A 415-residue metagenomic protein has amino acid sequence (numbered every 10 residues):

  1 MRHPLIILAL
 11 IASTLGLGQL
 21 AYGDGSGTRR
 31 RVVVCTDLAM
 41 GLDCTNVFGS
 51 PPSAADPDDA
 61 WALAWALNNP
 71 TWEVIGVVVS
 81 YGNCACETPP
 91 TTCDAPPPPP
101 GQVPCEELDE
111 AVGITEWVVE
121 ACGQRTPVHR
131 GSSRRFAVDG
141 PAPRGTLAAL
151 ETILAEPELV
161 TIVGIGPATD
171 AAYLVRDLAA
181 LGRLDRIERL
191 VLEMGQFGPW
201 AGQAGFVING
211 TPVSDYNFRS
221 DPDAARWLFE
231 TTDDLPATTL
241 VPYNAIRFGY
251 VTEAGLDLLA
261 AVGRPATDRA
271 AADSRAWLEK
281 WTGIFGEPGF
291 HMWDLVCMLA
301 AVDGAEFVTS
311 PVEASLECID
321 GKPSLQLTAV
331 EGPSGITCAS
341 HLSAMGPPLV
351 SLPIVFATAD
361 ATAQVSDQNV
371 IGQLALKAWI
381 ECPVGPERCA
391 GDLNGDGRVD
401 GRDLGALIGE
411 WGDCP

Functional and structural regions predicted by a protein language model:
M1-I7: Bacterial N-terminal signal peptides that target proteins for export
I7-G16: Bacterial N-terminal signal peptides
L20-G27, V384-R398: Boundary/junction segments of secreted and surface-exposed precursor proteins
Y22-R31, D43-P52, W61-N69, E73 (+3 more regions): Conformational coupling and interaction surfaces
G25-V112, V138-F248, E253: Active-site histidine-anchored catalytic micro-motif
S26-V34, A85-A155, G332, A344-L376 (+1 more regions): Metal-dependent C-N hydrolase catalytic cores
E87, T92-D94, E106, I319 (+3 more regions): Sequence contexts marking disulfide-bonded cysteines in secreted/extracellular proteins
L393-P415: Alpha-helical segments with a strong preference for the paired helices of cellulosomal dockerin domains
